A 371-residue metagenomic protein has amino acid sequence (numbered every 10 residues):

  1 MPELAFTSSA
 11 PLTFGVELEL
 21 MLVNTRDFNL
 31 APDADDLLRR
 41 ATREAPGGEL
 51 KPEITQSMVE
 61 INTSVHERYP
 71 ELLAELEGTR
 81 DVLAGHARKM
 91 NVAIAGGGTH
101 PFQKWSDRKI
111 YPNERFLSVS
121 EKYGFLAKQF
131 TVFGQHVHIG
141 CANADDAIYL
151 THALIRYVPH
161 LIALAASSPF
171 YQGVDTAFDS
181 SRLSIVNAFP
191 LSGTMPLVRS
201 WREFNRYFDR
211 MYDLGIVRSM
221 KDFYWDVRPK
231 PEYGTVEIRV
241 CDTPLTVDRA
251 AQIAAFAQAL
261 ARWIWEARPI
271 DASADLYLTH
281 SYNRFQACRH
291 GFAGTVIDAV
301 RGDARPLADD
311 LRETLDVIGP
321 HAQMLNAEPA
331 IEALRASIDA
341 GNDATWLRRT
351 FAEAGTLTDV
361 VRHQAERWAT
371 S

Functional and structural regions predicted by a protein language model:
M1-M90, V119, V186-S371: C-terminal accessory/tail domains of diverse enzymes
E44, G85, T99, D107-Y111 (+3 more regions): Short amphipathic alpha-helical patches
E67-V132: Well-ordered mid-protein domain cores that form the structural environment of catalytic cofactors
G97, P101, E114, S118-Q135 (+1 more regions): Metal-dependent DNA replication initiation modules
W105-K109, A163, A257: Extended interaction regions within the primary functional domain
